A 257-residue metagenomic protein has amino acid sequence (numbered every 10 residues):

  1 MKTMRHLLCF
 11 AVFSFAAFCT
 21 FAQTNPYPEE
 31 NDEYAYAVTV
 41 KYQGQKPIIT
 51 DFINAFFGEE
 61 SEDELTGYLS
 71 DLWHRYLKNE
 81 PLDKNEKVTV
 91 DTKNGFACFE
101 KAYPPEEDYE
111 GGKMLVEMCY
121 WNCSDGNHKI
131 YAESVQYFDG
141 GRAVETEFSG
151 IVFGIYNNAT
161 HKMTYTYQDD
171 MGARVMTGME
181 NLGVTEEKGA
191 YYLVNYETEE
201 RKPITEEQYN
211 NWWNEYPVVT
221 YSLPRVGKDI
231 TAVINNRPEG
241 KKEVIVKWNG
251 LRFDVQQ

Functional and structural regions predicted by a protein language model:
M1-P26: Bacterial Sec-dependent N-terminal signal peptides
Q23-C123: Terminal domain-start segments
N94-C98, G126-A132, V226-T231: Short, hydrophobic/aromatic-rich segments at coil-to-beta transitions
F99-A102, A132-D139, A143, T231-R237: Short beta-strand segments that buttress and anchor functional surface loops
E110-E117, Y131, G140-I151, Y216 (+1 more regions): Short, surface-exposed coil-to-beta transition loops
E110-G126, V135-Q136, R237-Q257: Extended alpha-helical regions
I130-D170: Mid-length scaffold segments of soluble, non-membrane domains
T164-Q257: Short aromatic loop motif centered on NTY/YTY
